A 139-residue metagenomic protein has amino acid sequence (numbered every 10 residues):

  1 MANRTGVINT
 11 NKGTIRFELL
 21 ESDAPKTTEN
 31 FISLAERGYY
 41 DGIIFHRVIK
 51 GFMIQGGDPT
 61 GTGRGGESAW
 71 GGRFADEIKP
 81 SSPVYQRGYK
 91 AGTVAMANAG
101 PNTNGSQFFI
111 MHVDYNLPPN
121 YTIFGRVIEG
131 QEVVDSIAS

Functional and structural regions predicted by a protein language model:
M1-S139: Cyclophilin-like peptidyl-prolyl cis-trans isomerases
